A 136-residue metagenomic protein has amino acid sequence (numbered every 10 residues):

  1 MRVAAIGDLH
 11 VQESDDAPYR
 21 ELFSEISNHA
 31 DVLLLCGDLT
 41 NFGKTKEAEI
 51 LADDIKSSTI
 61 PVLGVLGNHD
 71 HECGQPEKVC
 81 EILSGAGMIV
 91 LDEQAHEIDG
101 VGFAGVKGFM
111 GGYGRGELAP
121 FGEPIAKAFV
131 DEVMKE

Functional and structural regions predicted by a protein language model:
M1-P61, C73-G74, A126-K135: N-terminal active-site segment of His-dependent metallophosphoesterases
A4, L34, L63-V65, L91 (+1 more regions): Hydrophobic/aromatic beta-strand patches that form the interior of the parallel beta-sheet core in alpha/beta enzyme
L9-V11, E77-E136: Conserved catalytic scaffold of divalent metal-dependent phosphoesterases
V65-C80: Acidic/His-rich segments in extracytoplasmic proteins that coordinate ligands and/or metal ions
